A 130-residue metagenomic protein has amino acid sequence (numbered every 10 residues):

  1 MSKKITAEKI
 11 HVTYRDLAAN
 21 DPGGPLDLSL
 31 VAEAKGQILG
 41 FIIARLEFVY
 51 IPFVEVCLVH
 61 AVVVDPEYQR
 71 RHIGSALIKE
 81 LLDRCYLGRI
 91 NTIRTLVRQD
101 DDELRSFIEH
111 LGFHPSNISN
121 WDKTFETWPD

Functional and structural regions predicted by a protein language model:
K3-V54, H60: Acetyl-CoA-dependent GNAT
E47-V49, E67, D100, E126-W128: Short coil/turn motifs at secondary-structure junctions
V59-Q69, V97: A short, internal acetyl-CoA/4′-phosphopantetheine-binding micro-motif in the GNAT/acyltransferase core
V64, R70-D83, E109-H110: Conserved acetyl-CoA-binding loop-helix of GNAT-fold acetyltransferases
S75, L87, Q99-N117: Conserved active-site alpha-helix within GNAT-family acetyltransferase domains
C85-V97: Conserved GNAT acetyl-CoA-binding A-motif
L111-D130: Active-site/acyl-donor-binding loops of N-acyltransferases
